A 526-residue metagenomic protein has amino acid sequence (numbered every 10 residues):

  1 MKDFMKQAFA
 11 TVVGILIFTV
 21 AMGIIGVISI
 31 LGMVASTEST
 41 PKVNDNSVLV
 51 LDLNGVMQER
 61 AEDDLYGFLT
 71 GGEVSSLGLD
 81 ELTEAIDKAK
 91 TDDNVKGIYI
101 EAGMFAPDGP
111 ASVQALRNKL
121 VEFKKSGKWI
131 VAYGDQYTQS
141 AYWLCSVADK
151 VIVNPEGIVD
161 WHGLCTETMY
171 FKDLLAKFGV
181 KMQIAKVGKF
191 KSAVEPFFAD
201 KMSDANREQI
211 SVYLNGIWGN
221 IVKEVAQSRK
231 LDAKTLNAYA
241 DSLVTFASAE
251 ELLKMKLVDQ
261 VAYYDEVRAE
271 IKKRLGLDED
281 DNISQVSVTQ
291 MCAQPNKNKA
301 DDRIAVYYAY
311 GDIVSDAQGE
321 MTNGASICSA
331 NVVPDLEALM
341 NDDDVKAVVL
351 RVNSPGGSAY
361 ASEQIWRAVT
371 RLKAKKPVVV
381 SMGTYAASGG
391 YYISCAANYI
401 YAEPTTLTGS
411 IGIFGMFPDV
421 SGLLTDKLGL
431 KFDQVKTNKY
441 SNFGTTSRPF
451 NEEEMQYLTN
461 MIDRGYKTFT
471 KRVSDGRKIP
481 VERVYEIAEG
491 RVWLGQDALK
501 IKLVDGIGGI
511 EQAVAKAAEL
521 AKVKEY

Functional and structural regions predicted by a protein language model:
K2-D241, F246, K272-K376, Y385-Y391 (+1 more regions): Small-residue-centered hinge/linker elements
K150, Q260, A347, N398-Y399 (+4 more regions): Well-ordered beta-strand positions
G157, Y263-D265, I510-E511: Beta->alpha turn/N-cap motifs
L164, Q260-K273: Small/polar-residue-rich segments within soluble enzyme cores
K234-M255, Q260, R274, K478-G508: Amphipathic alpha-helical substructures
V379: Active-site rim segments in enzyme catalytic domains, especially the processed small/beta chain of N-terminal
Q512-Y526: C-terminal intrinsically disordered, low-complexity extensions immediately downstream of enzyme catalytic cores
